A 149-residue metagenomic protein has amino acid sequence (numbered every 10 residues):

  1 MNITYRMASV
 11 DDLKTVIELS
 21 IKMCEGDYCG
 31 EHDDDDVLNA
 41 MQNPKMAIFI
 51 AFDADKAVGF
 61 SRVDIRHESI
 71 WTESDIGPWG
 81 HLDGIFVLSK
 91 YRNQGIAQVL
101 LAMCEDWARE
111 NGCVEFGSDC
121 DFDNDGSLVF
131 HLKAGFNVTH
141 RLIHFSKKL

Functional and structural regions predicted by a protein language model:
M1-D11: Conserved N-terminal entry element of GNAT/NAT acetyltransferase domains
E18-E31: Helix-loop element at the rim of GNAT/NAT acetyltransferase active sites that forms part of the acceptor-substrate
Y28-F52, R62: Active-site rim helix/loop that mediates acceptor-substrate recognition in acyltransferases
I50, K56-I65, H81, F86: Conserved beta-strand in the GNAT
D75-S89, I143-H144: Conserved acetyl-CoA binding element of GNAT-fold acetyltransferases
V87, N93-D106, V129-K133: Conserved acetyl-CoA-binding loop-helix of GNAT-fold acetyltransferases
Q98, E110, F122-H140: Conserved active-site alpha-helix within GNAT-family acetyltransferase domains
L101, A108-C120: Conserved GNAT acetyl-CoA-binding A-motif
